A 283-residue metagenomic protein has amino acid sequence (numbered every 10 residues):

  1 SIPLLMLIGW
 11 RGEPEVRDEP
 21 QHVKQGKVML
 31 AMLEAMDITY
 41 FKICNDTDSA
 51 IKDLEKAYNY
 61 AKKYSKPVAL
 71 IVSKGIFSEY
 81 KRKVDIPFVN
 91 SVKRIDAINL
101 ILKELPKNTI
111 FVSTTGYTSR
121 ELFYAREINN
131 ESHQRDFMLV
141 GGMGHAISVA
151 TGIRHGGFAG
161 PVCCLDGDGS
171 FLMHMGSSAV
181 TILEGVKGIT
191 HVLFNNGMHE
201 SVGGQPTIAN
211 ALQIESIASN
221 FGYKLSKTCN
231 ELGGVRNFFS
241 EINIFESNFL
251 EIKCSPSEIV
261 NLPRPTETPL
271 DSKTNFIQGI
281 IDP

Functional and structural regions predicted by a protein language model:
S1-C44, D48-V72, S78-Y80, G188: N-terminal alpha/beta PP-like core and its mobile active-site loop of ThDP/TPP-dependent enzymes
I2-G26, N99, E104, Y124-D282: Thiamine diphosphate
T39-F41, V89, K224-K227: Structural signal for short hydrophobic segments within the conserved structured cores of catalytic domains across
C44-L54, N90-K93, G169-H174, E231-G233: Active-site glycine- and acidic-residue-rich loops that bind and position anionic ligands or nucleotide-like cofactors
V72, E79-R82, F88, T266-F276: YjeF_N-associated NAD(P)HX repair module
V72-G75, T114-Y117, I252-S255: Short, well-ordered beta-to-alpha junction loops that form the rim of enzyme active sites and present histidine/acidic
K81-T115: Active-site pocket-lining segments that scaffold enzyme catalytic pockets across diverse folds
I110-S132: Acidic-glycine-rich active-site phosphate/pyrophosphate-binding loop
